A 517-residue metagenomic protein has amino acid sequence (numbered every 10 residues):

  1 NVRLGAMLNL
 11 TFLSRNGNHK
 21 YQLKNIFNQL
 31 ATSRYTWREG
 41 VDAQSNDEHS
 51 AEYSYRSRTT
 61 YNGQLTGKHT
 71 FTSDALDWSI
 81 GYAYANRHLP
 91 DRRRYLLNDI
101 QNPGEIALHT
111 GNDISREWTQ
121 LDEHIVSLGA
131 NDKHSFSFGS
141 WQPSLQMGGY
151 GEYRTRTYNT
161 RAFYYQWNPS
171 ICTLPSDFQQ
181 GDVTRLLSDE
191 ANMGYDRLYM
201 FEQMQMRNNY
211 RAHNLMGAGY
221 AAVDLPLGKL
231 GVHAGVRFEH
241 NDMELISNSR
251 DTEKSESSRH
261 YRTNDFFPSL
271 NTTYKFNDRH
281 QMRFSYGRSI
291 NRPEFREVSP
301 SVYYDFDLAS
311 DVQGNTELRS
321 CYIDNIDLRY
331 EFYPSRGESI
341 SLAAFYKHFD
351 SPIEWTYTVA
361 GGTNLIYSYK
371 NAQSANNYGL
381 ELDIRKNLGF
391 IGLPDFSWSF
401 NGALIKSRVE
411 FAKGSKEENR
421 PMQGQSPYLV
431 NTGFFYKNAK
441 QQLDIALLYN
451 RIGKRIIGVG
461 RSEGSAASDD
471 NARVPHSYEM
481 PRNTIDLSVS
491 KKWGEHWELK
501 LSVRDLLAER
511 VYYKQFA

Functional and structural regions predicted by a protein language model:
N1-Y35, R58-L65, T72, P268-L270: Transmembrane beta-barrel wall of Gram-negative outer-membrane proteins
R15-K20, T72-A75, S135-S144, T160 (+7 more regions): Short loop/turn motifs that connect adjacent beta-strands in outer-membrane beta-barrel proteins
H19-L23, L76-I80, P143-G149, V232-V236 (+9 more regions): Transmembrane beta-strands of outer-membrane beta-barrel proteins
F27-A31, F71, Y82-H88, Q120 (+14 more regions): Transmembrane beta-strands of outer-membrane beta-barrel pores
L30-A31, S115, V126, N131-R279 (+1 more regions): Signature of Gram-negative outer-membrane beta-barrel scaffolds
E48-T66, M204-G217, I290-F349, A360-N387 (+3 more regions): Outer-membrane beta-barrel signature, preferentially recognizing the C-terminal barrel domain of Gram-negative
F345-F349, I366-V459: Gram-negative outer-membrane beta-barrel transporters
D350, R451-S468, S490-A517: C-terminal beta-signal and adjacent terminal beta-strands/loops of Gram-negative outer-membrane beta-barrel proteins
